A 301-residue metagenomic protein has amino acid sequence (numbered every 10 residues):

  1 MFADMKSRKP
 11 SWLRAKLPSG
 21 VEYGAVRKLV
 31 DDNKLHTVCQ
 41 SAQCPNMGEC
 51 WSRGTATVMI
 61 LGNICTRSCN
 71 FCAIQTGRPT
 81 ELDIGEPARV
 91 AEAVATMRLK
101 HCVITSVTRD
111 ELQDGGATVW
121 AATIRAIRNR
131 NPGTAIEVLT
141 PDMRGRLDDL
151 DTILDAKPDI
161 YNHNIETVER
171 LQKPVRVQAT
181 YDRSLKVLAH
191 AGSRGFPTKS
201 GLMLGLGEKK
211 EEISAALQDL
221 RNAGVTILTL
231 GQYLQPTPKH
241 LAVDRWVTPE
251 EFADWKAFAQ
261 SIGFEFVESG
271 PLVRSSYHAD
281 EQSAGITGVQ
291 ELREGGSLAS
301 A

Functional and structural regions predicted by a protein language model:
M1-T57, E92, R98, A122-T134 (+2 more regions): Auxiliary Fe-S-binding modules of radical SAM enzymes
D4-L13, E49-E86: Canonical Radical SAM [4Fe-4S] cluster-binding loop centered on the CxxxCxxC motif and its immediate flanking residues
V21, A25, C39, I60 (+3 more regions): Generic alpha-helix structural propensity
Q40, I60-L61, T105, L139 (+2 more regions): A secondary-structure boundary/capping signal
P45, T66, E169: Nucleotide phosphate-binding site architecture
C65, T108-E111, M143, G207 (+1 more regions): Short, glycine/serine-rich, charged loops/turns that create anion-binding and catalytic segments at active sites
S68, L112, L171, P238 (+1 more regions): Glycine/Thr-rich phosphate-binding loops of Rossmann-like dinucleotide-binding domains
A73-R89, T96-A189, K199, M203 (+1 more regions): Core AdoMet radical
